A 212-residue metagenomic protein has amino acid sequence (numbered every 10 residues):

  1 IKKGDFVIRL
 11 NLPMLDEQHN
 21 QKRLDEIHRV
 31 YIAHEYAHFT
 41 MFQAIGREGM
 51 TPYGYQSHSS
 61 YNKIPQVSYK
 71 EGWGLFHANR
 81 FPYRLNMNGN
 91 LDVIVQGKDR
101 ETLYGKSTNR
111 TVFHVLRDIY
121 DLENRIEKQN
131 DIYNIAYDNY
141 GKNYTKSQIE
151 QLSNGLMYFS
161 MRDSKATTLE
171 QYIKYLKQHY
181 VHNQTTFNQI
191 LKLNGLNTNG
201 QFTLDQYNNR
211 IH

Functional and structural regions predicted by a protein language model:
I1-R29, Y36-G46: Active-site scaffold of zinc-dependent metalloenzymes
Y31-H34, V67: Residue-level recognition of hydrophobic positions within alpha-helical transmembrane segments
R47-H212: Replace "(M1/M4/M9/M12/WLM)" with "(e.g., M1/M4/M8/M9/M12/M26/WLM)" and add "not limited to" to clarify scope
